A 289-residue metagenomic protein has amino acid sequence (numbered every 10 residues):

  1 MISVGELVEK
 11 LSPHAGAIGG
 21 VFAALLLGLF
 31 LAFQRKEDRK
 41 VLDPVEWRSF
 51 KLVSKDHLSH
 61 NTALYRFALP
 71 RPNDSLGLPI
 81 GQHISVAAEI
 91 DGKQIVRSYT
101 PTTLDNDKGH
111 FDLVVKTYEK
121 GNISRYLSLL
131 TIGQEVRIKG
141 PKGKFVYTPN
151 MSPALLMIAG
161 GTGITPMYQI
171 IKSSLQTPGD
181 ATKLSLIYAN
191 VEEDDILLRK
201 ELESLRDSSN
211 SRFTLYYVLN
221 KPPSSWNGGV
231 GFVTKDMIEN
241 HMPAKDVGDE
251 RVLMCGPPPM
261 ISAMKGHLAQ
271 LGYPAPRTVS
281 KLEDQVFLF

Functional and structural regions predicted by a protein language model:
M1-G28, S185-F289: Reductase modules of NAD(P)H-dependent flavoproteins
L26-K40: Cytosolic-side junction of a single-pass transmembrane alpha-helix
E37-Q134, N190-E192, E203, N220-K221: Ferredoxin-reductase
G81, G163, P257: Short, conserved phosphate/pyrophosphate- and ester-handling motifs at nucleotide-, phospho-/glycolipid
G140-M151: A short, basic/flexible loop-to-alpha-helix module at the beginning of a structural domain
S152, L175-L184: Conserved S-adenosyl-L-methionine
A154-L156, R251: Structural motif
I164-P178: Histidine-anchored nucleotide/phosphate-binding helix
